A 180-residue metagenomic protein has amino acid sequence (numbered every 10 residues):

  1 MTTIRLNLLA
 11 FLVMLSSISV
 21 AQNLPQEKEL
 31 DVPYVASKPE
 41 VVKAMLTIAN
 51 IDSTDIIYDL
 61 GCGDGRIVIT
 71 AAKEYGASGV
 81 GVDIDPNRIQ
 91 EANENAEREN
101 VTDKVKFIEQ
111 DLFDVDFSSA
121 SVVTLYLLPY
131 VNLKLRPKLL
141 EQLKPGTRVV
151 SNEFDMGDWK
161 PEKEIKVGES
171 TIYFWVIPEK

Functional and structural regions predicted by a protein language model:
I4-L6, F11, I18-D55: S-adenosyl-L-methionine
T54-G63: Conserved class I S-adenosyl-L-methionine
G65-I69: Glycine-rich SAM-binding Motif I of class I
A72-G76: Gly/Ala-rich phosphate-binding loop of Rossmann-like dinucleotide-binding domains, activating on the conserved
S78-D83: Conserved SAM-binding motif I beta-strand of class I
P86-S119: S-adenosyl-L-methionine
S118-K134: A short SAM/SAH-binding and catalytic strip from SAM-dependent methyltransferases
Y130-K180: C-terminal substrate-binding/active-site "lid" region of AdoMet-derived donor-dependent transferases
